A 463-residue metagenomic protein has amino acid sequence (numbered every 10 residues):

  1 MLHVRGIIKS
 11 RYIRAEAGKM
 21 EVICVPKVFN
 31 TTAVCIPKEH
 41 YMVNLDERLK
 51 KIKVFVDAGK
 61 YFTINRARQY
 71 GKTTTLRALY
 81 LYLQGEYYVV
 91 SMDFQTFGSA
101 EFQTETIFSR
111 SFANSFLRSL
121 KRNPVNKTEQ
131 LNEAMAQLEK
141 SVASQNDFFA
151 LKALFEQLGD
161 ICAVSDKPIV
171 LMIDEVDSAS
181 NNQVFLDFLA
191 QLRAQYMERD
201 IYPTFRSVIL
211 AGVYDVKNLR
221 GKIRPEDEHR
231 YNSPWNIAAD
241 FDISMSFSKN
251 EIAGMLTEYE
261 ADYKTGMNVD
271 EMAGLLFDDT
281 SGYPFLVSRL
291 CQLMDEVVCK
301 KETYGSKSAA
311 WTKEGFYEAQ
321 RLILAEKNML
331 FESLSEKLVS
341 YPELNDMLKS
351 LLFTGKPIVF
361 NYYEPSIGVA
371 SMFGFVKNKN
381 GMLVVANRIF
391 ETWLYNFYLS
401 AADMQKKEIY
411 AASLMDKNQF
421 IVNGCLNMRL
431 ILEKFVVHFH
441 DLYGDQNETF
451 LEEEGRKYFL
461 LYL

Functional and structural regions predicted by a protein language model:
L2-K60: A short, basic N-terminal segment
M20-N44, A136-E139, S233-I237, S413-K417 (+1 more regions): Conserved adenine-nucleotide phosphate-binding loops and their immediately adjacent elements
A33-V34, P168, S178-D279, L293 (+1 more regions): The catalytic "switch" region of P-loop NTPases
V54, A58-Y70, T74-F188, R206 (+1 more regions): P-loop NTPase nucleotide-binding core
L76, Y80, A113, L117 (+8 more regions): Short, amphipathic alpha-helical segments that act as regulatory/interfacial helices in nucleotide-processing proteins
N250-F373, K379-N380, I409-L414, N418: Winged-helix-like regulatory helical subdomains adjacent to P-loop NTPase cores
E391-Q419: Short, amphipathic alpha-helical interaction segments positioned at domain boundaries
N427-L463: Acidic-basic catalytic patches of nuclease active cores, encompassing PD-(D/E)XK and other metal-cofactor nuclease
